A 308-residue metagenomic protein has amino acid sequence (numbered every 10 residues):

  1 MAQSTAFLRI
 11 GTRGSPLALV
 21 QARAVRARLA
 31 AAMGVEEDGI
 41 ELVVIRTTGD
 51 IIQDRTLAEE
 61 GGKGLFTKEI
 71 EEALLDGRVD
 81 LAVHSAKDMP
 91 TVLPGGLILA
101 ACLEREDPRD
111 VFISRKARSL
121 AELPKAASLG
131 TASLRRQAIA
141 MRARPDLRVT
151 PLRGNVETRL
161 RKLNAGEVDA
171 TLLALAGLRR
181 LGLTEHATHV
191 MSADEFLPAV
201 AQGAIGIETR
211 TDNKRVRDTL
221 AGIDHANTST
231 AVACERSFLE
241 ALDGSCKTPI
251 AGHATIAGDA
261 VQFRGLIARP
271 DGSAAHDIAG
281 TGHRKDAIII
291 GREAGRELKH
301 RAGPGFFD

Functional and structural regions predicted by a protein language model:
A2-R46, I52, E59, T67 (+1 more regions): Small-molecule-sensing regulatory modules
D54-D80: Short, structured active-site "lid" loops
G62, F66-T67, E71, S85 (+2 more regions): Non-catalytic, solvent-exposed segments at the cell envelope interface
E72, L120-A121, L160-R161: Alpha-helical segments flanking ligand/cofactor-binding loops in enzyme cores
V79-V83, D169-A170: Short, Asp-centered acidic motifs that coordinate Mg2+ and/or phosphate in catalytic or ligand-binding sites
H84-S85, I113, G130-A132, L172-A174 (+2 more regions): Short beta-strand segments
A86-K87, G95-L147: A conserved helix-loop-strand patch within extracytoplasmic ligand-binding domains of the periplasmic binding
A86-M89, A176-L178: Short glycine-rich anion-binding loops that position phosphate/pyrophosphate groups of nucleotides and phosphorylated
